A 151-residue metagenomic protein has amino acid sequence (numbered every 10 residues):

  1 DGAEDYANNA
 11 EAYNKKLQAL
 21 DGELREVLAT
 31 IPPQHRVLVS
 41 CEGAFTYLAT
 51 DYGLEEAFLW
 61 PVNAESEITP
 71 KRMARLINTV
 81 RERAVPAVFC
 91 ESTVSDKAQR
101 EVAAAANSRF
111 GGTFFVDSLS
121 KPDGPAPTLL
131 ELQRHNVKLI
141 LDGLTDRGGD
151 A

Functional and structural regions predicted by a protein language model:
D1-A151: Extracytoplasmic metal-acquisition and chelation regions
